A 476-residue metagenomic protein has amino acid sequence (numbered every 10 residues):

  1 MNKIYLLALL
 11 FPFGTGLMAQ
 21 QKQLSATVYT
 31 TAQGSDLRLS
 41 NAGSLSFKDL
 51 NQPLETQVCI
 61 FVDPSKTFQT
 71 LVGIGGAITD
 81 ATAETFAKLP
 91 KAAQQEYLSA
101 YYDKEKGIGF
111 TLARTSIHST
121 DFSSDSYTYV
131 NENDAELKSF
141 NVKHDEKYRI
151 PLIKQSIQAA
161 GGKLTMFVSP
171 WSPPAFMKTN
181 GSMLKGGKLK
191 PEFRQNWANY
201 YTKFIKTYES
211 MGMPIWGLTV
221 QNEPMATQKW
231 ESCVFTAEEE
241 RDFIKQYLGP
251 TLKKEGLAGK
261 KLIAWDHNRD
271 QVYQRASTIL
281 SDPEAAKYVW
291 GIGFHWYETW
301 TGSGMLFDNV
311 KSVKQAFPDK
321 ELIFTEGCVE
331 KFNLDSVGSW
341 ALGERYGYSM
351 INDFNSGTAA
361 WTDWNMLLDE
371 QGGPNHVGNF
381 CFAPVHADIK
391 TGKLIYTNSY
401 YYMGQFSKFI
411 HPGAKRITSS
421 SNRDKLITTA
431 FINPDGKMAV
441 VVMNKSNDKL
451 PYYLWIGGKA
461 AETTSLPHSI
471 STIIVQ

Functional and structural regions predicted by a protein language model:
M1-Q23: Bacterial Sec-dependent N-terminal signal peptides
L39-I215, T236, Q246: N-terminal catalytic cores of secreted or lumenal carbohydrate-active enzymes
G76, G109, M166, L218 (+5 more regions): Conserved, mostly hydrophobic/aromatic
K106-A113, G161-T165, M211-G217, L257-K261 (+5 more regions): Loop/turn elements at helix/coil->beta-strand transitions in domains of secreted/extracellular proteins
N196-K203, T207-P214, P224-E330: Active-site neighborhood of glycoside hydrolase catalytic domains
E321-Y402, T418-S421: Aromatic/acidic polysaccharide-binding cleft in carbohydrate-active enzymes
K408, S419-G457, H468: Carbohydrate-binding surface patches
T464-Q476: C-terminal beta-strand-rich structural cap/linker in extracellular carbohydrate-active enzymes
